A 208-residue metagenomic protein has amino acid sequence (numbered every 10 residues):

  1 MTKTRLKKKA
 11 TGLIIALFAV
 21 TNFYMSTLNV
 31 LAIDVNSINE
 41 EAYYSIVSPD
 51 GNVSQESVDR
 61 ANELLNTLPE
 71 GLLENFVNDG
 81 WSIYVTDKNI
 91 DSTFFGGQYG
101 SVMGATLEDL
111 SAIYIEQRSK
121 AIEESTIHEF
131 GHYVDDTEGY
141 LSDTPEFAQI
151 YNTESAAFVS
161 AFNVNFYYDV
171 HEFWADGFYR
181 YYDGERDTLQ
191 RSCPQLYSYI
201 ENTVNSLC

Functional and structural regions predicted by a protein language model:
K3-I14: Bacterial N-terminal signal peptides that target proteins for export
G12-L13, M25-S26, R118: N-terminal entry module detector
I15-F23: Hydrophobic core
N22-S37: Sec-dependent signal peptide cleavage junction
I33-D59: N-terminal low-complexity, Pro/Thr/Ser-rich intrinsically disordered segments that act as propeptides or flexible
A42-G51, N75-C208: Active-site-flanking segments in enzyme catalytic domains
N52-G80: Zn2+-dependent metallopeptidase catalytic core
